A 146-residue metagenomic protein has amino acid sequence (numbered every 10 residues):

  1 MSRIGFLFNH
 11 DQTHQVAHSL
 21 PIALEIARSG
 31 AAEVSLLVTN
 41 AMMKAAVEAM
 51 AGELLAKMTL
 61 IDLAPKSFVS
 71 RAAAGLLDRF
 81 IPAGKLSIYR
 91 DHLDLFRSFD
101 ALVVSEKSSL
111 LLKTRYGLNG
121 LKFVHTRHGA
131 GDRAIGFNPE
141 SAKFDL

Functional and structural regions predicted by a protein language model:
M1-I4: Extreme N-terminal starter segment of soluble prokaryotic enzymes
L7-E25, L37-L146: Active-site and donor-binding regions of nucleotide-sugar-utilizing enzymes
S29-S35: A generic structural motif
